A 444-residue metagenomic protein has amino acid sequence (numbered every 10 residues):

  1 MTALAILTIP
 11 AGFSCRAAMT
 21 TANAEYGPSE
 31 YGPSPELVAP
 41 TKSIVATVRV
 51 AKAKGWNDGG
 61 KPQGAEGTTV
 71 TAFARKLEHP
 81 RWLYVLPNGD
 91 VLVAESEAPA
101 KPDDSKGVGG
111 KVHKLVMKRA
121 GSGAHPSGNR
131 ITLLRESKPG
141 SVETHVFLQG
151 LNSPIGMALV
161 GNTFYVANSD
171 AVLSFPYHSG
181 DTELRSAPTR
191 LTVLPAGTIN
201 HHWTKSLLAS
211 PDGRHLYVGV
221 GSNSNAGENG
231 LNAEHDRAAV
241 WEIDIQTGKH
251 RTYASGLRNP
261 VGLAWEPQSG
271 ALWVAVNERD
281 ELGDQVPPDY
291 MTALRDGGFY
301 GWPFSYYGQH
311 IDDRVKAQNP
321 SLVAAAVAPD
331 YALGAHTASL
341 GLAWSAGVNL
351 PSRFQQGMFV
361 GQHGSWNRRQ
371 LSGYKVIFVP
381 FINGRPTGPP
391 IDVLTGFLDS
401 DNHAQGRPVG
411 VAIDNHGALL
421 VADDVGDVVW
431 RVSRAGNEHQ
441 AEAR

Functional and structural regions predicted by a protein language model:
A18-G64, P102-D104, G110-G121, P126 (+8 more regions): Beta-propeller domain segments
A74-L77, V146-L151, L191-I199, T252-G256 (+3 more regions): Surface loop/turn motifs at the tips and blade-to-blade linkers of beta-strand repeat domains
N88-G89, G161-N162, D212-R214, G270 (+2 more regions): Short coil/turn segments that connect the beta-strands within blades of beta-propeller domains
N88-P139, G180: Beta-propeller domains
L92-A94, V166-A167, Y217-G219, V274-V276 (+2 more regions): Residue position within the beta-strands of beta-propeller blades
S96-A98, S169-A171, Y177, G221-N223 (+4 more regions): Short loop/turn segments immediately following the C-termini of beta-strands
V142-N162, N168-S210: Asp-box/WD-like beta-propeller blade repeats and closely related beta-sheet repeat scaffolds
